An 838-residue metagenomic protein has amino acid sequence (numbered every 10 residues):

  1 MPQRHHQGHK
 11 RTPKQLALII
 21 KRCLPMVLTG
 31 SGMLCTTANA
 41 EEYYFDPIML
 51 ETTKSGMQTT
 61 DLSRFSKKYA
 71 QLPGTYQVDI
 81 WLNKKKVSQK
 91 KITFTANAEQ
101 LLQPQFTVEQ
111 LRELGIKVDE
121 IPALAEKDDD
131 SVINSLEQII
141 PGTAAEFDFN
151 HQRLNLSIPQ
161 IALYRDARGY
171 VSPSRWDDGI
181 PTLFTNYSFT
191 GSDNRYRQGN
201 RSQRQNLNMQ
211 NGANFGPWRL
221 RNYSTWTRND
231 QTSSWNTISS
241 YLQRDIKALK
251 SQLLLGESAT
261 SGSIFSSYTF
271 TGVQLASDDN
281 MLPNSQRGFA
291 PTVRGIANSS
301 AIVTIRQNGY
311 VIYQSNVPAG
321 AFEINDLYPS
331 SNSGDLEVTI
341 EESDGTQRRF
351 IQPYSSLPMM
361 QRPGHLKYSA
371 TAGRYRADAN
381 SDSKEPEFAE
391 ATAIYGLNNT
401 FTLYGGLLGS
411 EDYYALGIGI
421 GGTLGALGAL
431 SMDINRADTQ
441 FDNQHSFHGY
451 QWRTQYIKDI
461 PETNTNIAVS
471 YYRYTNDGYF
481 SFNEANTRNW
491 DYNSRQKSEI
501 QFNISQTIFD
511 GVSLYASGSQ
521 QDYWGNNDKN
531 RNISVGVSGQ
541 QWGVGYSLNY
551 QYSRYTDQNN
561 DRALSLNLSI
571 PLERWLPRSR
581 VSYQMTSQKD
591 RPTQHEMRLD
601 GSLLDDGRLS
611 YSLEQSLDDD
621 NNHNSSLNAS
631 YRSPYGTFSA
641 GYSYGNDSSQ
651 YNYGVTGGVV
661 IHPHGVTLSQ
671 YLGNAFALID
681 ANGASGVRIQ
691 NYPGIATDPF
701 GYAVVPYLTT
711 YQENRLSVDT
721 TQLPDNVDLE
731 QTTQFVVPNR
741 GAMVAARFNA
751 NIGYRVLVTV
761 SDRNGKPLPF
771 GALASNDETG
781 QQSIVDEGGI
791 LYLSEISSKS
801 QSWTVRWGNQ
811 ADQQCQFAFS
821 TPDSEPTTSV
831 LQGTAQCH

Functional and structural regions predicted by a protein language model:
P2-R4, G8, A17-T29, T37-R287 (+2 more regions): Post-signal-peptide, soluble extracytosolic/periplasmic N-terminal scaffold domains of envelope/secretory systems
L72-F94, G683-P693, N764-E778: Short, ordered, surface-exposed loop/turn motifs in non-cytosolic proteins
K91-T93, G694-Y702, T779-I790: Short, acidic Ser/Thr/Gly-rich low-complexity loop/linker segments typical of extracellular and cell-surface proteins
A98-F106, L327-S333, Y702-P724, D728 (+2 more regions): Short Pro-Gly-centered beta-turn/loop motif in secreted/extracellular proteins
A162, G191-R195, P217, W226-D230 (+17 more regions): Transmembrane beta-strands of outer-membrane beta-barrel pores
W176, Q203-G216, N236-L249, E385-N399 (+12 more regions): Feature captures outer-membrane beta-barrel proteins of Gram-negative bacteria and organelles
T185-F189, N222, L253-L255, Y368-A372 (+8 more regions): Membrane-embedded beta-strand positions of outer-membrane beta-barrel proteins
G295, A677-A681, Y754-D762: A short, amphipathic beta-strand motif
